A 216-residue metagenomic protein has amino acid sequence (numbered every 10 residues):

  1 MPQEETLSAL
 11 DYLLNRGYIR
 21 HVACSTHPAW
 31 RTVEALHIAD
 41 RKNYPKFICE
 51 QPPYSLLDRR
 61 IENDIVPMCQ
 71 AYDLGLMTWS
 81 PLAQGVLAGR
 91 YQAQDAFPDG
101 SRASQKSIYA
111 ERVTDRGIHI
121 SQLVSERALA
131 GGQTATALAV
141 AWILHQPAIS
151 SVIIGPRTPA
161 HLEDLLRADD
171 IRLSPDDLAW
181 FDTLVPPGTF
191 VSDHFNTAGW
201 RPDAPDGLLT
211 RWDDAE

Functional and structural regions predicted by a protein language model:
M1-R60, D64: Glycine/proline-rich, positively charged, aromatic-decorated active-site loop/lid region on the catalytic face
P2, V22, E50, C69 (+5 more regions): Conserved, mostly hydrophobic/aromatic
L7-D11, T32-L36, V66, S121 (+3 more regions): Generic structural signal for well-ordered alpha-helices, preferentially at hydrophobic/aromatic core positions
R16-G17, Y72, G131: Helix C-cap/helix->beta junction micro-motif
S25-T26, S80, Q133, V152-G155: Active-site-adjacent beta-strand anchor residues
P28, Y54-D58, S80-L87, W142 (+1 more regions): Glycine-rich beta-alpha junction loops
I61-G100, T134: Aromatic-lined glycan-binding groove of carbohydrate-active enzymes
D99-E126, A130, H145-I149, P159 (+1 more regions): Terminal-tail/helix-coil boundary detector
